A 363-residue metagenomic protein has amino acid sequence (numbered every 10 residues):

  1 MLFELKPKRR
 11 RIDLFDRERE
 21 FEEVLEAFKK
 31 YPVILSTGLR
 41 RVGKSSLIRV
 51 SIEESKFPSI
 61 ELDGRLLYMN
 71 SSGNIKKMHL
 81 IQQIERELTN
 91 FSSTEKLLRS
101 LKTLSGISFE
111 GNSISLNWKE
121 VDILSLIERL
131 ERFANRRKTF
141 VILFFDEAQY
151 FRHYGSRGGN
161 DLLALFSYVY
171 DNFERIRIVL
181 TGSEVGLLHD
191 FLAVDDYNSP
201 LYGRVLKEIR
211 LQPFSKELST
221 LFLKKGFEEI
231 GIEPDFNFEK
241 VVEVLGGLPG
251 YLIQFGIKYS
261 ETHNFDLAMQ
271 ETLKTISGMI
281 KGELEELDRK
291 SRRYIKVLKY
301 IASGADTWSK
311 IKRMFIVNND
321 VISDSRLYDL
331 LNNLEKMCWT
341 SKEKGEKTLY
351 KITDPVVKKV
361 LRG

Functional and structural regions predicted by a protein language model:
M1-L39, E54, R65, N90 (+3 more regions): A short, basic N-terminal segment
P32-V42, S46-V141, F151, S325: P-loop NTPase nucleotide-binding core
E54, L165, N333-M337: Alpha-helical DNA-recognition elements
L116-G186, A193: Conserved Walker B catalytic segment
F191-E243: Helix-loop-helix "sensor" segment of P-loop NTPases
K224-G282, R293: Amphipathic alpha-helical "lid/sensor" segments that cap RecA-like P-loop NTPase cores
D288-Y294: Short helix-coil-helix linker/hinge
Y294-G363: C-terminal leucine-rich, beta-strand-based interaction scaffolds used for sensing/assembly
